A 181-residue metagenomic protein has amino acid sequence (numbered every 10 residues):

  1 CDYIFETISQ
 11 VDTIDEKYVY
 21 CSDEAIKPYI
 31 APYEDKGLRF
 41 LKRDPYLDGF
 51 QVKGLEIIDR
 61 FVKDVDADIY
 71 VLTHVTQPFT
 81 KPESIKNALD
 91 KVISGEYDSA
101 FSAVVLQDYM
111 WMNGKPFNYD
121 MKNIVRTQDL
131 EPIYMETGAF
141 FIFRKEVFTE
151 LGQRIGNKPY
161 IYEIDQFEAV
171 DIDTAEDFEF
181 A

Functional and structural regions predicted by a protein language model:
C1-Y20: N-terminal glycine-rich phosphate-binding loop and ensuing alpha1 helix
I14, A67, E96-Y97: Short, high-confidence coil segments that cap the C-terminus of an alpha-helix and link into the following beta-strand
E16-Y18, R39, A100: A structural signal for isolated positions on well-ordered beta-strands in alpha/beta enzyme cores
C21-A25, V105: Residues in the short beta-alpha loop(s) of Rossmann-like NAD(P)-binding domains
E24-V71, T80-N87: Short phosphate-binding loop-to-helix
Q51, E56-I57, Q77-E168: Conserved core of the sugar-phosphate nucleotidyltransferase
T73-V75: Active-site acidic Asp-centered loop
Y162-E163, E168-A181: Hydrophobic helical membrane-anchoring modules
